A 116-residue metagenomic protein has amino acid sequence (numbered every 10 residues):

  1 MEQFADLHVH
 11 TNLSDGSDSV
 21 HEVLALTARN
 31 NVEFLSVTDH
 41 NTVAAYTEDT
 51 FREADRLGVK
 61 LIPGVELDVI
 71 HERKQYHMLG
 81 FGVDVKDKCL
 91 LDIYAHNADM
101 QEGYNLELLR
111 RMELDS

Functional and structural regions predicted by a protein language model:
M1-K74: An N-terminally biased module of ancient metal coordination in phosphate/nucleic-acid-related enzymes
R52-S116: Extended substrate/RNA-proximal surfaces in nucleic-acid metabolism proteins
